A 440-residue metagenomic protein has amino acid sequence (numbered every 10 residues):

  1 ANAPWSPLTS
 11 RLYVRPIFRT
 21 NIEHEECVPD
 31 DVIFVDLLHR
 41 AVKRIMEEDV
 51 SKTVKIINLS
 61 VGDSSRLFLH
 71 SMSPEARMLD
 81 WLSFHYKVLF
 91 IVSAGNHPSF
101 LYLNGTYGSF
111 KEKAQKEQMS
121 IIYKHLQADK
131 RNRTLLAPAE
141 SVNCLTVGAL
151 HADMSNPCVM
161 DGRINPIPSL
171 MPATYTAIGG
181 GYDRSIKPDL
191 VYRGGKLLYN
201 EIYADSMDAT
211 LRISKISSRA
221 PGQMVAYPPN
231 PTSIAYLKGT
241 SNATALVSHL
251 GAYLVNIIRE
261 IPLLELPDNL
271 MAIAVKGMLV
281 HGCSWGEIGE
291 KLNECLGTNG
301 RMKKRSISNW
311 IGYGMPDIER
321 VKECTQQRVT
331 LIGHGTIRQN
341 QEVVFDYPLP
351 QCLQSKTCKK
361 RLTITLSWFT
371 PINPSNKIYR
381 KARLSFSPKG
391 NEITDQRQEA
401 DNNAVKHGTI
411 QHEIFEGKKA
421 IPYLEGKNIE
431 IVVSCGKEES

Functional and structural regions predicted by a protein language model:
A1-I33, F68, K87, F100 (+6 more regions): Subtilisin-like serine protease catalytic core
T20-S141, P231-K238, N242-T244: Substrate-binding/access-modulating region of protease and related hydrolase catalytic domains
P29-I56, E287-L331: C-terminal domain-closing interface element
G95, G297-S387: Secreted peptidase-domain scaffold signal
L150-N165, M171-T244, I261: Catalytic-core environment of secreted peptidases
A243-R259: Short, small-residue alpha-helix embedded
P374-I414: Surface-exposed beta-strand/loop patches in noncatalytic accessory domains and peripheral targeting/linker segments
F415-E439: Noncatalytic modules at the cell exterior or secretory-pathway interfaces, chiefly beta-strand-rich lectin/adhesion
